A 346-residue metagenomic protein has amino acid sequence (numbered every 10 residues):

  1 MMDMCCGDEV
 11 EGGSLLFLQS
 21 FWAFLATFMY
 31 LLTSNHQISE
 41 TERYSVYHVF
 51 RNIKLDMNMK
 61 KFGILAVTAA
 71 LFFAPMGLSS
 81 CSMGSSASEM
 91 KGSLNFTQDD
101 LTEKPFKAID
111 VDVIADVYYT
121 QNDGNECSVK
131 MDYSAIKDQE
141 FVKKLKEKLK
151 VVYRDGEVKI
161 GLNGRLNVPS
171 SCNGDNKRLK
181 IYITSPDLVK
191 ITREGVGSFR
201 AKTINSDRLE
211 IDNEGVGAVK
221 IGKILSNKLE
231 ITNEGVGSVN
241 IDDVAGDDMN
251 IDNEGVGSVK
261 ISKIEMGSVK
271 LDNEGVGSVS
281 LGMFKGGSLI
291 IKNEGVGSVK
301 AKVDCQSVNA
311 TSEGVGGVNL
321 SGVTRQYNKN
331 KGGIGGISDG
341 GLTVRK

Functional and structural regions predicted by a protein language model:
C5-C6: Cysteine-centered motifs
F28, S34-N58: Short, Lys/Arg-enriched N-terminal segments with co-localized hydrophobic residues within the first ~10-30 amino acids
N58, F62-V67, G77-E194, S198-N213 (+5 more regions): Acidic (Asp/Glu) and glycine-rich low-complexity loops/linkers that are typically intrinsically disordered
L71-F72: Hydrophobic core
V239-K346: Short, surface-exposed interaction patches in beta-rich subdomains that mediate adhesion/assembly near membranes
